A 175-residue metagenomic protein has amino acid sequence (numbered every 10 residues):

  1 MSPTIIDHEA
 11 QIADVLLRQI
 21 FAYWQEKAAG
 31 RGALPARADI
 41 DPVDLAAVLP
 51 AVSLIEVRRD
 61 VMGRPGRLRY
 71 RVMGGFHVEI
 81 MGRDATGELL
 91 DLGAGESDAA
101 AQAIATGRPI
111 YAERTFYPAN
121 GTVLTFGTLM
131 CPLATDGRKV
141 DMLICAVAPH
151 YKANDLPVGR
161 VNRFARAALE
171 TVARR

Functional and structural regions predicted by a protein language model:
M1-E88, L92-R175: Intrinsically disordered, low-complexity terminal regulatory regions
